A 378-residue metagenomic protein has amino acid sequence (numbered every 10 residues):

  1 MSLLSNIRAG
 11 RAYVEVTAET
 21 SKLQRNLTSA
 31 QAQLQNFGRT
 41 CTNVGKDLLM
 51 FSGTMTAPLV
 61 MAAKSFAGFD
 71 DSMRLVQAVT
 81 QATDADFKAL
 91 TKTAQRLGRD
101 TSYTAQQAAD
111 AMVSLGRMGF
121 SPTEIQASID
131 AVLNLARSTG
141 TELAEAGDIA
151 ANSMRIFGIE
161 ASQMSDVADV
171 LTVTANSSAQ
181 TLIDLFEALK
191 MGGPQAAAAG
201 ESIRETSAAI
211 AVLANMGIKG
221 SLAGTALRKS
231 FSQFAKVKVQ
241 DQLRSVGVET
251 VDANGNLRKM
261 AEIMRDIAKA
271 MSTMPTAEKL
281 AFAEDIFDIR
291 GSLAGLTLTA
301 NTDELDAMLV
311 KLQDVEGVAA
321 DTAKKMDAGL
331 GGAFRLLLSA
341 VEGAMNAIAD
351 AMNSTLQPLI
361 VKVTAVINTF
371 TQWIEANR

Functional and structural regions predicted by a protein language model:
M1-G10, E15-T17, K22-R25, S29-Q33 (+3 more regions): GSAT-biased (Gly/Ser/Ala/Thr-rich) low-complexity helical/flexible tracts used as stalks/linkers
L3, T20, Q24-F69, K236 (+3 more regions): Preference for small-residue-rich
G10-A18, K269-A277, A281-A283, A294-N301: A compositional/sequence signature of small-hydrophobic, Ser/Thr/Pro-rich patches that often harbor a TxxH
Y13-V16, K22, M50-R99, Q107-M118 (+9 more regions): Small-residue helix-packing and pore-constriction motifs in hydrophobic alpha-helices
T40-D47, A82, D100, S121 (+11 more regions): Membrane-interface junctions
F51, L97, A283-A294, A333: Amphipathic alpha-helical surface "interface" segments used for docking/oligomerization or membrane association within
L59, P122, A127, F186 (+5 more regions): Hydrophobic, low-dielectric interface segments
L296, A300, V310, V318: Catalytic nucleotidyl-transfer cores of nucleotide-processing enzymes
